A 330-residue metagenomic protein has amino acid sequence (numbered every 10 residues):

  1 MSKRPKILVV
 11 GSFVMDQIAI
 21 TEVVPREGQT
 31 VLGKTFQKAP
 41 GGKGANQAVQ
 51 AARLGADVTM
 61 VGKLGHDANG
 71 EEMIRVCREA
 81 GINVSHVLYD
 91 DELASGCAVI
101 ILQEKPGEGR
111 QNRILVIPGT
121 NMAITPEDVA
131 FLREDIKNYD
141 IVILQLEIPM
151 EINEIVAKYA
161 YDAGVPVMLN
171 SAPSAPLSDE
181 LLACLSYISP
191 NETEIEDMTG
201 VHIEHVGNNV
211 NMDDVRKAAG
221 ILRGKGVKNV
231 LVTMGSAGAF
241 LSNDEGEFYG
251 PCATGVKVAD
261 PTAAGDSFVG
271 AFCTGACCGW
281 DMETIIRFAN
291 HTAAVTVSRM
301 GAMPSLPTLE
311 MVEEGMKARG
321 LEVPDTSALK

Functional and structural regions predicted by a protein language model:
M1-E27: Positively charged, low-complexity intrinsically disordered leader regions
M1-I7, P176, V206-K330: Conserved phosphate-binding/catalytic region of the ribokinase-like
R4, Q29-T30, K38, R53-D140 (+1 more regions): Conserved N-terminal subdomain of the carbohydrate kinase-like
E22-G44: Short catalytic helix/loop segments, enriched in acidic residues and glycine and frequently bearing histidine
V49, C97-I101, G238-S242: Short beta-strand scaffold segments in enzyme catalytic cores
A52-R53, C277: Gly/Ala-rich phosphate-binding loop of Rossmann-like dinucleotide-binding domains, activating on the conserved
D128-V129, I141-K217, A237-A239: Conserved beta-alpha-beta core of the PfkB/ribokinase-like small-molecule kinase fold
